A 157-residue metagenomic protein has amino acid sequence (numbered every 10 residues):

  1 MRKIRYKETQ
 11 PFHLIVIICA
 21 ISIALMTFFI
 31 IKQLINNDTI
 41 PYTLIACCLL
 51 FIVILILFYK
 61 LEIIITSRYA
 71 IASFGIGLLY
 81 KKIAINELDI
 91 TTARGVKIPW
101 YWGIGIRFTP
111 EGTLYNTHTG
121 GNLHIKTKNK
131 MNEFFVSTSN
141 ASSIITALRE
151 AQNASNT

Functional and structural regions predicted by a protein language model:
M1, Q33, S73, L78-L79 (+4 more regions): Soluble, non-transmembrane catalytic domains of enzymes that act on hydrophobic metabolites at membranes
M1-N37, L114-T117, K130-M131, S139-S143 (+1 more regions): N-terminal membrane-targeting/pre-transmembrane regions
K3, E62, N122: A residue-level signal for beta-strand positions that form part of recognition/binding surfaces within mature
N36-C47: Hydrophobic alpha-helical transmembrane segments
I45-A46, V53, T127: Short hydrophobic/aromatic segments of transmembrane alpha-helices and their interfaces
C48-L50, F108: Short acidic (Asp/Glu) patches
V53-Y69, F74: Transmembrane-cytosolic junction motif
A72-F135: Non-transmembrane, membrane-adjacent beta-strand/coil modules in membrane-associated proteins and peripheral
